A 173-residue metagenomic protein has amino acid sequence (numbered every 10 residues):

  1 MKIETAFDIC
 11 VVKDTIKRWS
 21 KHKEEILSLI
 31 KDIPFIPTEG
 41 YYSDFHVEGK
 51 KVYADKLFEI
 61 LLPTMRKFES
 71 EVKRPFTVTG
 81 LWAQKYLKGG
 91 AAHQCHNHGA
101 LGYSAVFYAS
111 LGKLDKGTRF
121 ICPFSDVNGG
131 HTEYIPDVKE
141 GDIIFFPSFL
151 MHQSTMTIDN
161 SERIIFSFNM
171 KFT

Functional and structural regions predicted by a protein language model:
M1-R74, G89-A92: Non-heme Fe(II)/2-oxoglutarate
T5, T15, T38, T64 (+5 more regions): Residue-identity detector for threonine
D14, D44-F45, A83, S154 (+1 more regions): Generic structural hydrophobic/aromatic packing signal, biased to beta-strands
K17, Y108-S110, N169-T173: Solvent-exposed residues in well-ordered beta-strands and their adjoining turns, especially edge/terminal strands
L61-L62, P147-F149: Short N-terminal secondary-structure initiator segments
T77-F145, T155, E162-I164: Catalytic core of non-heme Fe(II) oxygenases with the double-stranded beta-helix
F149-L150, T155-T173: Short, charged interaction patches at domain edges and termini
